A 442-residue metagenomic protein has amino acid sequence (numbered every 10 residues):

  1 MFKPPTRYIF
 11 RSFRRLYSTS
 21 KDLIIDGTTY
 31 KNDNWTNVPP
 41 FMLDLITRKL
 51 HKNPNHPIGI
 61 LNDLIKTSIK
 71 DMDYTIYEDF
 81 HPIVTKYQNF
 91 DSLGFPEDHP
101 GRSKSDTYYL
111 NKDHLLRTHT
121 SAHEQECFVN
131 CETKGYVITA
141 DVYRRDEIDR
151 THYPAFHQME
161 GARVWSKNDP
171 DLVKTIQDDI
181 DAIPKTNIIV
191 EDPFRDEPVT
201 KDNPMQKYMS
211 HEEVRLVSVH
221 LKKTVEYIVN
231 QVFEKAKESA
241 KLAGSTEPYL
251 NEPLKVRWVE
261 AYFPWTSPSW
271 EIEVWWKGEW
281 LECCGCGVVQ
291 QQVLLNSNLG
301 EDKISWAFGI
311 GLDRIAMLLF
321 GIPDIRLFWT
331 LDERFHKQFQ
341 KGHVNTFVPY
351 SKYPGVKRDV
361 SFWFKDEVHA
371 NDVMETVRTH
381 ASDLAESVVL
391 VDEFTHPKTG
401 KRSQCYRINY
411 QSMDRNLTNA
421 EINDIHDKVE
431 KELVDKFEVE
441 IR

Functional and structural regions predicted by a protein language model:
F2-Y8, S12-Q158, A162-V164, F263 (+4 more regions): Class II aminoacyl-tRNA synthetase-like tRNA-binding/catalytic domains
V38-L50, D192-E212, G355-R358: A short, surface-exposed helix-loop junction/capping segment
I58-M72, S218-K235, D372-T379: Amphipathic alpha-helical segments
I69-T75, N230-S239, T246-L254, R378-V388 (+1 more regions): Short secondary-structure junctions
I76-K104, K235-W276, V391-K398: Beta-rich nucleic-acid/ligand-interaction surfaces
R102-S103, T107-L110, T120-Y143, D149 (+7 more regions): Prokaryote-biased recognition of long, low-complexity C-terminal linker/tail segments that are poorly structured
V164-P198, A236-L242: Internal, charge-rich low-complexity segments
V259-R442: A carboxyl-terminal module marker
